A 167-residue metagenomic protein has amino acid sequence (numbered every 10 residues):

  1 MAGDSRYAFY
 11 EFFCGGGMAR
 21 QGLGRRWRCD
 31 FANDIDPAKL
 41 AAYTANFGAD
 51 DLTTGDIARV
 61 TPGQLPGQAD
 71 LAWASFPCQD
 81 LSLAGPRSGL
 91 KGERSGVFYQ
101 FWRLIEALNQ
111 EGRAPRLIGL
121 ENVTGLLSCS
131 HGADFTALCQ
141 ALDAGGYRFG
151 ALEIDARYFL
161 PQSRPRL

Functional and structural regions predicted by a protein language model:
A2, P62-L71, Q79-L167: Class I S-adenosyl-L-methionine
A2-S5, A19-R28, N46: A short, Lys/Arg-enriched amphipathic alpha-helix followed by its capping loop at the start of a domain
A8-Y10, D70: Conserved beta-strand elements of the Class I
F12-G16: Class I SAM-dependent methyltransferase "Motif I" SAM/SAH-binding loop
G24, A41-T44, G48, C139 (+1 more regions): Class I S-adenosyl-L-methionine
A32-N33: The conserved SAM/SAH-binding core of class I Rossmann-like methyltransferase domains, concentrating on the hydrophobic
D36-P37: Conserved SAM/SAH-binding beta-strand->alpha-helix loop
L40-P66: S-adenosyl-L-methionine
